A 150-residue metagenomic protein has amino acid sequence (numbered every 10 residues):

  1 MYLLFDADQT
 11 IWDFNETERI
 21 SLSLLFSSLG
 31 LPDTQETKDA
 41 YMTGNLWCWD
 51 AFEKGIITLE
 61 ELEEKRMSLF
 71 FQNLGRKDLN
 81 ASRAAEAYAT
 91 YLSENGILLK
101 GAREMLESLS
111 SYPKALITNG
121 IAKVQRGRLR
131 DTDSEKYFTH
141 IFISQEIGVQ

Functional and structural regions predicted by a protein language model:
M1-A7, I11-L99: N-terminal helical cap/lid subdomain that shapes the substrate entry/recognition surface in HAD-like hydrolases
I11-D13, V124, Q150: Catalytic P-loop NTPase motifs of RecA-like helicase/translocase cores
E18-S21, L129-D133: Short, glycine/charged-enriched secondary-structure capping and boundary segments
A81-E86, S93, A102-T132, H140-I147: Substrate-recognition element of Asp-dependent hydrolases with the DxDx(T/V) motif
L99, V149-Q150: A short, basic/aromatic alpha-helical/loop segment that forms part of the nucleotidyl-sugar donor-binding site
